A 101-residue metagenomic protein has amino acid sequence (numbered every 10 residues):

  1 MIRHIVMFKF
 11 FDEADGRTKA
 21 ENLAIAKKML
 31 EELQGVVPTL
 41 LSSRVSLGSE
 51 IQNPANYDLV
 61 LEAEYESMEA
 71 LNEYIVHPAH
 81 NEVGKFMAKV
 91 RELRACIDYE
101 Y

Functional and structural regions predicted by a protein language model:
M1-Y57, E66-N72, E100-Y101: Short S/T/G/P-rich N-terminal loop/turn motif that feeds into the first structured element of a domain
V36-L40, H80, L93: A general structural signal for well-ordered secondary-structure junctions
E64, M68-V90: C-terminal structural segments of small proteins and small subunits
A88-Y101: Charge-dense polyanion-binding interfaces
